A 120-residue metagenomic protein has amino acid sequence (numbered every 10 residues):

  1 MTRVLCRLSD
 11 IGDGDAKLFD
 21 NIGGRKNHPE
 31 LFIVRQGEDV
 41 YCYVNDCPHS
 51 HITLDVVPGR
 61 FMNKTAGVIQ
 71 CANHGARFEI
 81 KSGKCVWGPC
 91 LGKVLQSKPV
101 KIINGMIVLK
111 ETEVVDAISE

Functional and structural regions predicted by a protein language model:
M1-K64, I80, Q96-E120: N-terminal pre-ligand scaffold of iron-sulfur
C47, C71-H74: Short cysteine clusters
F61-I69, C85-K93: Short cysteine/histidine-rich metal-coordination sites, predominantly Zn2+-binding motifs
R77-K84: Short metal-binding segments enriched for Cys and/or His
